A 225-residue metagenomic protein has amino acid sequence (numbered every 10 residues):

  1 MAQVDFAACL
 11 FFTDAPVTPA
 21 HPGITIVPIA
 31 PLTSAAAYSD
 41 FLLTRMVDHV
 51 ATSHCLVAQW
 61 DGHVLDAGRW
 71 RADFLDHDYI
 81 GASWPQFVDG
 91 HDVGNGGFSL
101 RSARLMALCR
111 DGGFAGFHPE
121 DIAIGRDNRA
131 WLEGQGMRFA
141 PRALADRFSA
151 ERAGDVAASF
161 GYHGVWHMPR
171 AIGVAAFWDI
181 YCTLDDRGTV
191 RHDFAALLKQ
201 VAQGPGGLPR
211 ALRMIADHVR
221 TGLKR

Functional and structural regions predicted by a protein language model:
M1-A7: Short, acidic, metal-binding catalytic loop of nucleotide-sugar glycosyltransferases
C9, W60-D61, S102, I124: Generic structural signal for small/hydrophobic residues in well-ordered secondary structure, especially within
F12-S53: Active-site-proximal specificity loops/subdomain of glycosyltransferases
A15-T18, L32, D61-V64, P85-F87 (+3 more regions): Short, solvent-exposed loop/turn segments at secondary-structure junctions
T44-P85: GT-A fold catalytic core of metal-dependent nucleotide-sugar glycosyltransferases, centered on the diacidic
I80-L100: Short beta-strand-to-loop element that shapes/binds the nucleotide-sugar donor at the catalytic cleft/hinge
V93-Q200: Catalytic core and acceptor-binding pocket of nucleotide-sugar-dependent glycosyltransferases
V201-R225: Boundary detector for helix-to-coil junctions that initiate low-complexity/charged tails
